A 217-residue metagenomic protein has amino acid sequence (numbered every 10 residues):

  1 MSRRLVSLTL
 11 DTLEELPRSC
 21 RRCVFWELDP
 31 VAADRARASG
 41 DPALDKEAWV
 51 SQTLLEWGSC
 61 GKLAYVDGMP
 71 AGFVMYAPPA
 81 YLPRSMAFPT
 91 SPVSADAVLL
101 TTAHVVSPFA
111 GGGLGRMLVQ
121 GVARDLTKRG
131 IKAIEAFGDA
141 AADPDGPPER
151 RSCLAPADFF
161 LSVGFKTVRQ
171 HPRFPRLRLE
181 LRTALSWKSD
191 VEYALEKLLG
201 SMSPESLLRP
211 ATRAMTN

Functional and structural regions predicted by a protein language model:
M1-W57, V74, T127-N217: Terminal substrate-recognition subdomain of acyl/acetyltransferases
G40, Q52-S59, Y65, M69-T102 (+2 more regions): Conserved acyl-donor/pantetheine-binding loop and adjacent beta-alpha core of acyl/acetyltransferases and related
W49, L99, L118-V122, G164: Short, hydrophobic/aromatic alpha-helical segments in well-folded domains
S59, G113, M117, A155: Short, well-structured alpha-helical interface segments that form or flank functional binding sites
D67, Q120, R124, D158: Replace "anionic and nucleotidyl ligands
P79-Y81, P108, A141, A184: Short coil/turn motifs at secondary-structure junctions
T102-H104, G138: Short, structured patches in soluble enzyme cores that scaffold and shape functional sites
V105, G111-K128: Conserved acetyl-CoA-binding loop-helix of GNAT-fold acetyltransferases
